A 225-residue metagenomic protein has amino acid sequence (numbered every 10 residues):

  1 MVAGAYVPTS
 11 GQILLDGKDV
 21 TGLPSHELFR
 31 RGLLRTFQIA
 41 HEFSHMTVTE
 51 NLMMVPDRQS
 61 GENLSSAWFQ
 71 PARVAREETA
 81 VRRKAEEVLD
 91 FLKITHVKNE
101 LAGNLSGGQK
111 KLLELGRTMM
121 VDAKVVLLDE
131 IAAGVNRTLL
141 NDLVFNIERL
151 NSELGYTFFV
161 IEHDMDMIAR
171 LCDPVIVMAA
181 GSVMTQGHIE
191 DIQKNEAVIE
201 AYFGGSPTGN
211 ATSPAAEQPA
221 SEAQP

Functional and structural regions predicted by a protein language model:
A3: Helix-to-loop junction immediately C-terminal to a conserved catalytic motif
Q12-R31, F69-A75: ABC ATPase NBD Q-loop/coupling interface
E62-V97, K124, F145-E148: Conserved ABC ATPase "signature" region
V126-D129: Catalytic Walker B motif of ABC-type/P-loop ATPase nucleotide-binding domains
N141-L154: Helical segment within the ABC ATPase nucleotide-binding domain
I168-R170: A short, surface-exposed alpha-helical micro-motif characterized by mixed small hydrophobic and charged/polar residues
